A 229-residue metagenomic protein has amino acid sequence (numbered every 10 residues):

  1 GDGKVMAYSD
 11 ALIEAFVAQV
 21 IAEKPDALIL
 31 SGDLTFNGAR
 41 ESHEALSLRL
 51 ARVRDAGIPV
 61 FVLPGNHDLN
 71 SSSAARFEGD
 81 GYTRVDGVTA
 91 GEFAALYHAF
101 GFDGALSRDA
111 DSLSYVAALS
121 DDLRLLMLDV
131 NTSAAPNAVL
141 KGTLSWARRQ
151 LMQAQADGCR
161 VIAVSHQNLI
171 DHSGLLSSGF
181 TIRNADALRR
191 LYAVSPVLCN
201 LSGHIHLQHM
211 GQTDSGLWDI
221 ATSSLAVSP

Functional and structural regions predicted by a protein language model:
G1-R40: N-terminal active-site segment of His-dependent metallophosphoesterases
I13-V17, H43-S47, F93-A94, L144 (+3 more regions): Extracytoplasmic/secreted envelope proteins and their assembly/folding machinery, especially bacterial periplasmic
K24, P59, R124-L126, A134-W218: His/acidic metal-ligating clusters that form di-metal
L28, D33, L46, G65 (+4 more regions): Divalent metal-coordination and catalytic microenvironments
L34-T35, N66-L69, N131, N168 (+2 more regions): Catalytic metal-binding/acid-base residues of hydrolase active sites
S42, L46-R54, S178-R189, S215-A226: Short, electropositive alpha-helical surface patch
A45-S145: Extended active-site neighborhood of metal-dependent phosphoesterases/phosphodiesterases
